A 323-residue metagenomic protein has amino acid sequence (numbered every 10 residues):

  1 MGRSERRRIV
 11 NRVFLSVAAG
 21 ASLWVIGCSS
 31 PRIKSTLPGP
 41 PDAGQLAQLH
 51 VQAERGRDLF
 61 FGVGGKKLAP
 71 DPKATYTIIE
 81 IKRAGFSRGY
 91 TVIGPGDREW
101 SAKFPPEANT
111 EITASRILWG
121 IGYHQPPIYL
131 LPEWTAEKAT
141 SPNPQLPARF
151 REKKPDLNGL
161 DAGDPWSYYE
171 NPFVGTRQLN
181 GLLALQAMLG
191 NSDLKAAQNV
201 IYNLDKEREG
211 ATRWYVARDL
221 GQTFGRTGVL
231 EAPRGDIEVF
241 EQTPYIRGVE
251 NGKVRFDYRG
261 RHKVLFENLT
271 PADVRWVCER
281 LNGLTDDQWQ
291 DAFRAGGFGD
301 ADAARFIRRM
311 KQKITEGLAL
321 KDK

Functional and structural regions predicted by a protein language model:
R3-V17: Bacterial N-terminal signal peptides that target proteins for export
S16-V25: Bacterial N-terminal signal peptides
I33-K66: Juxta-kinase regulatory segment immediately upstream of eukaryotic protein kinase catalytic domains
G65-Y168: Conserved ATP-binding subdomain of kinase catalytic cores across diverse folds
G89, E111, S115, L182-L185 (+3 more regions): Extracytoplasmic/secreted envelope proteins and their assembly/folding machinery, especially bacterial periplasmic
A108-E111, R116, D161-E238: Conserved kinase catalytic-core segment
K206-K323: C-terminal catalytic region of ATP-dependent kinase domains
